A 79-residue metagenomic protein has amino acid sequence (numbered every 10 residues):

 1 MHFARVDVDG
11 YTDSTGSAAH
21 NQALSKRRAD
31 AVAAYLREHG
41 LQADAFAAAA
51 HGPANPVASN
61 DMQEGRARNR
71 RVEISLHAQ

Functional and structural regions predicted by a protein language model:
A4: Short beta-strand/loop motifs in extracellular/secreted proteins, especially within beta-sandwich accessory domains
D9-Q79: Periplasmic OmpA-like peptidoglycan-binding domain that tethers envelope proteins to the cell wall
